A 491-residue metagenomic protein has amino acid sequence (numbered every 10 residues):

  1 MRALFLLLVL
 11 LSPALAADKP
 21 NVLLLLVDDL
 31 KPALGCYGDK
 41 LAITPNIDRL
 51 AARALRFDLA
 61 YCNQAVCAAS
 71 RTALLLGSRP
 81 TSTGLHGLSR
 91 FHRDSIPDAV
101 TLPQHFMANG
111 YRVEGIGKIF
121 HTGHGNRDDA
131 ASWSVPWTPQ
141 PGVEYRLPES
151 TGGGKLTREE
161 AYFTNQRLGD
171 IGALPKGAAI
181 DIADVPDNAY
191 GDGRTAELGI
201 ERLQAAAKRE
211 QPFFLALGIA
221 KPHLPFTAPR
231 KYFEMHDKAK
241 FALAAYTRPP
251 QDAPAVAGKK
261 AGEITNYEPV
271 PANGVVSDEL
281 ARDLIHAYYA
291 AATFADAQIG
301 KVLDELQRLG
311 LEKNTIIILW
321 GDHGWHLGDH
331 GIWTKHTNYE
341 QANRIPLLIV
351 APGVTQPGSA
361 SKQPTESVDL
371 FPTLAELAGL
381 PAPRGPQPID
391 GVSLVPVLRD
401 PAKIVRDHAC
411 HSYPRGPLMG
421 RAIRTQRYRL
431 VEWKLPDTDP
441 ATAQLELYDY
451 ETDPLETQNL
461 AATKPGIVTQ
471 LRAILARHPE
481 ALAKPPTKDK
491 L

Functional and structural regions predicted by a protein language model:
A3-P13: Sec-dependent N-terminal signal peptides
L15-A441, L455-R477, P485, L491: Formylglycine-dependent sulfatase
L447-Y448: Short hydrophobic beta-strand that contains or immediately precedes a catalytic carboxylate
E451: Residues forming the ATP-binding cleft of Hanks-type serine/threonine protein kinase domains
